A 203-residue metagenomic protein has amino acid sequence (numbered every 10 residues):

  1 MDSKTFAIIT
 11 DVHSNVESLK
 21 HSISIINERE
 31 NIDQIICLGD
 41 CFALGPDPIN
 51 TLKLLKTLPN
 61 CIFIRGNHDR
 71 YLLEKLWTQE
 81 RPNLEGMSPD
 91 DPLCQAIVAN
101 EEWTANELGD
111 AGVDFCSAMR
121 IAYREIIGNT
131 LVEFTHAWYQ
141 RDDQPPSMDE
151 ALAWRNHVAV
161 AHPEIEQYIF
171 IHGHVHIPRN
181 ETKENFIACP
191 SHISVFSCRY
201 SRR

Functional and structural regions predicted by a protein language model:
M1-A7, R124-E133, K183-F186: Beta-strand-turn-beta hairpins that frame and shape the catalytic cleft of phosphate-ester-processing enzymes
M1-N60: N-terminal active-site segment of His-dependent metallophosphoesterases
I9-T10, I35-D40, I62-N67, T135 (+2 more regions): Active-site neighborhood of phospho(di)ester-bond hydrolases with catalytic His/Asp-centered motifs
H13-S18, A43-P46, D69-L73, R141 (+2 more regions): Active-site environment of divalent metal-dependent phosphoester hydrolases
N31-I32, L131, E166: Short loop/turn motifs at secondary-structure junctions
L58-Y123, A151-V160, I165-E166: Active-site neighborhood of divalent metal-dependent phosphoester bond hydrolases
D114-S147: Internal, conserved structured core segments that host functional sites
D149-R203: Conserved beta-sheet core of the metallophosphoesterase superfamily
